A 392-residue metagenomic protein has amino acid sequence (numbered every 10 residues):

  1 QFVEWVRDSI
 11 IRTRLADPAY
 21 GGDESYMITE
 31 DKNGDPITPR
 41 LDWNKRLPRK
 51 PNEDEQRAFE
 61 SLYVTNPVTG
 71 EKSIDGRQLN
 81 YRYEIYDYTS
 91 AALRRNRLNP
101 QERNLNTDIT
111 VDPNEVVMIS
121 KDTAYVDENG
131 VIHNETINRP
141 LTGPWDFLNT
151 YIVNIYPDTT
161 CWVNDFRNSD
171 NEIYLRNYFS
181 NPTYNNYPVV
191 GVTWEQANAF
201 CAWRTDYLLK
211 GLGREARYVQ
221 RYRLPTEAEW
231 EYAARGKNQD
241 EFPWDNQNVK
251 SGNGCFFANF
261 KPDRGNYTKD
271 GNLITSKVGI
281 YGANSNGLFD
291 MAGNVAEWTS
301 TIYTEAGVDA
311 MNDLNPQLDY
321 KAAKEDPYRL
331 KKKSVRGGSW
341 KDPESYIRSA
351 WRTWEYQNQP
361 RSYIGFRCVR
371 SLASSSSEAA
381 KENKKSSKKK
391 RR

Functional and structural regions predicted by a protein language model:
Q1-D8, R14-V111, E115, N186-W244 (+1 more regions): Conserved hydrophobic ligand-interaction patch in extracellular adhesion modules
Y86, R352, S371-S374: General helical structural elements
A92, R97, R103-N104, T110 (+6 more regions): Functional-site microenvironments in short loops/helix caps that host divalent-cation chemistry
S362-S377: Short, structured beta-strand segments at or near domain termini in extracellular proteins/domains
